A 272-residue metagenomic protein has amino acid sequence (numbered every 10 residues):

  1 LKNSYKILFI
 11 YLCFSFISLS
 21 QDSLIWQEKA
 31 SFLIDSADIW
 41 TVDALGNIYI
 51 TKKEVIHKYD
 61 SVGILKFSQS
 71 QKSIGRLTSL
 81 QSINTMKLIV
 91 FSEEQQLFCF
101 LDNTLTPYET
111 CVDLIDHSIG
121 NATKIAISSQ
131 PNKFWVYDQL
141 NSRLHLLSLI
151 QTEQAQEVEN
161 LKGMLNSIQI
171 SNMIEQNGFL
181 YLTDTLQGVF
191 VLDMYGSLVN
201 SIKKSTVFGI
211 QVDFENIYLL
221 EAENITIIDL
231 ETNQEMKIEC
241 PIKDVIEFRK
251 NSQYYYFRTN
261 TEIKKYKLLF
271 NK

Functional and structural regions predicted by a protein language model:
L1-Q27: Bacterial Sec-dependent N-terminal signal peptides
I25-L33, I64-S70, P107-D116, E153-L165 (+2 more regions): A short beta-strand motif characteristic of beta-propeller blades
A30-K53: Beta-strand-rich domains and repeat architectures in extracellular enzymes and scaffolds, especially beta-propellers
D35-T41, I74-Q81, I119-I127, N166-M173 (+2 more regions): Repeated scaffold domains used in trafficking and secretory/extracellular systems, primarily beta-propellers
L45-G46, T85-M86, Q130-N132, N177-G178 (+2 more regions): Short coil/turn segments that connect the beta-strands within blades of beta-propeller domains
K53-H57, E94-L97, N132, L140-R143 (+4 more regions): Loop/turn residues immediately N-terminal
D60-I64, D102-T106, S148-Q151, D193-S197 (+2 more regions): Short loop/turn segments that connect beta-strands within beta-propeller blades
I246-K272: Blade-level signature of beta-propeller repeat domains, shared across WD40, Kelch, NHL, RCC1 and BNR/Asp-box propellers
